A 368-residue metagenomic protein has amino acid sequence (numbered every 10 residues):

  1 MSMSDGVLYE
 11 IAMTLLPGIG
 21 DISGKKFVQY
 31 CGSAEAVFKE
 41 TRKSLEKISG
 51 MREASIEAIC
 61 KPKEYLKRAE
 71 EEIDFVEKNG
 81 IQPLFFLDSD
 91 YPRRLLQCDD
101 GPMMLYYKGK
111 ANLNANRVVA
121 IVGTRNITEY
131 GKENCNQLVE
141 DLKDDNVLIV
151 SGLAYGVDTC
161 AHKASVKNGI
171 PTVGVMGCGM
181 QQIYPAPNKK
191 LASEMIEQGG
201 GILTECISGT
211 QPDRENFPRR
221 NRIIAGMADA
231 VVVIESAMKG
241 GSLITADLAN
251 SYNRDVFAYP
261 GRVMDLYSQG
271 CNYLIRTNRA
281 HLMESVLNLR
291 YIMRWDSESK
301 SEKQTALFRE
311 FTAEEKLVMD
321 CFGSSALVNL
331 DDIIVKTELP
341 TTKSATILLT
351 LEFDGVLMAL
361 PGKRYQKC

Functional and structural regions predicted by a protein language model:
M1-S89, L274, L330, D354-V356 (+1 more regions): Short, small/acidic-rich helices and loops at N termini and domain boundaries of DNA replication/processing enzymes
S2-S4, K78, F85-C368: Glycine-biased, small-residue-rich flexible motifs in mid-sequence functional cores and linkers
